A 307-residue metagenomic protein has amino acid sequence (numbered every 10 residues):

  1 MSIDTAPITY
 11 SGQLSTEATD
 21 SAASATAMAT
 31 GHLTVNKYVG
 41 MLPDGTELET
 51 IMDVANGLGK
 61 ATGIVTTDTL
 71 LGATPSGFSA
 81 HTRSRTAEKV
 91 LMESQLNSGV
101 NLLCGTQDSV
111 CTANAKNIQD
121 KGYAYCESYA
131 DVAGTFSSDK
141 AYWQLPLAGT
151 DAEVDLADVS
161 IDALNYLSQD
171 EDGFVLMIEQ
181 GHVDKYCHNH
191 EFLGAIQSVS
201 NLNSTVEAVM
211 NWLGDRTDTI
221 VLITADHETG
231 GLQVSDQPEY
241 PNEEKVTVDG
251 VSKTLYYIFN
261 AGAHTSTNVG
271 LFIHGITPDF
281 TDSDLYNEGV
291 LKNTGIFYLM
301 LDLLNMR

Functional and structural regions predicted by a protein language model:
M1-V132, N203, E228-R307: N-terminal catalytic scaffold of extracellular/periplasmic and nuclease hydrolases that process anionic headgroups
G31-N36, S137-T150, D184-H190, I276-T281: Gly-rich Lys/Arg/Thr-decorated short loops/hinges at beta-loop-alpha junctions or inter-strand turns that position
M52-N56, A130-G134, S160-E171: Short amphipathic alpha-helices and their capping/turn segments at secondary-structure boundaries
A55, G173-G181, V206, I220-D226 (+2 more regions): Beta-strand elements within well-structured catalytic alpha/beta cores of enzymes that handle phosphate/sulfate esters
A73-S79, L147-G149, S160-L164, Q169-G173 (+1 more regions): Active-site His/acidic residue clusters
C126-S160, A195: Functional beta-strand-loop-alpha-helix junction segments that form "active/interaction loops" within catalytic
D139, E171-V175, D218, H264-V269: Active-site lining segments that contact anionic ligands and/or coordinate catalytic metals
Y186, E191-E244: Extended C-terminal subregions enriched in glycine
